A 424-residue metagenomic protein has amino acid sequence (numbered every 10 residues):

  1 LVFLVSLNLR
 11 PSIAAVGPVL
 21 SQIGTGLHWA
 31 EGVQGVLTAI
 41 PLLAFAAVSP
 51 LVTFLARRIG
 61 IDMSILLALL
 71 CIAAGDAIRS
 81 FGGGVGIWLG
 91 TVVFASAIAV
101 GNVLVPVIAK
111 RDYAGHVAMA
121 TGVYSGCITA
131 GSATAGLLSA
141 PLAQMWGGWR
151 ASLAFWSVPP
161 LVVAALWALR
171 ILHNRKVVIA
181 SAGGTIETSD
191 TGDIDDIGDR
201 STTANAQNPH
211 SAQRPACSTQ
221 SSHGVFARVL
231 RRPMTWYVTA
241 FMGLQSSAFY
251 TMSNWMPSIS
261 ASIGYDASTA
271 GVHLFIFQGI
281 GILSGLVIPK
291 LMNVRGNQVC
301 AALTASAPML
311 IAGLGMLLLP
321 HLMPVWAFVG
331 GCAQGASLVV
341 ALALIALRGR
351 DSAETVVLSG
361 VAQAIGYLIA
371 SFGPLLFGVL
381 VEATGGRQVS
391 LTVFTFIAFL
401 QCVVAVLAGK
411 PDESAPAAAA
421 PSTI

Functional and structural regions predicted by a protein language model:
V16-G17, P233-F275, I282-G285: Extracytoplasmic gate region of multi-pass secondary transporters
A47-V85: Conserved MFS/SLC helix-loop-helix module at the cytosolic interface between two early adjacent transmembrane helices
V48-G60, S284-N297: Helix-to-loop junctions at the C-terminal end of transmembrane segments in multipass secondary transporters
G84, G115-H116, V123-R175: Helix-loop-helix hairpin linking two adjacent transmembrane segments in secondary transporters
V92-G126: Cytoplasmic helix-loop-helix junction between adjacent transmembrane helices in 12-TM secondary transporters
R175-V238: Juxtamembrane intracellular "pre-TM" segments in multi-pass secondary transporters
G296-A341: C-terminal transmembrane helical hairpin of 12-TM major facilitator-type secondary transporters
S352-R387, F394: A late C-terminal transmembrane helix in Major Facilitator Superfamily
